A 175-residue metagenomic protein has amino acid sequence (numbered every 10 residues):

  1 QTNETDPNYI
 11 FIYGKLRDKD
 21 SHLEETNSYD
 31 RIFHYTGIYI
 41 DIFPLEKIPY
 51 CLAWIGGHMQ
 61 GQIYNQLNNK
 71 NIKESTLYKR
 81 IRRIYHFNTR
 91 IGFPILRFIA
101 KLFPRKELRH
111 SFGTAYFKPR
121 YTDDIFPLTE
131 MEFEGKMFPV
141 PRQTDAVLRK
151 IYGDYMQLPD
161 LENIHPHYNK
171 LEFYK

Functional and structural regions predicted by a protein language model:
Q1-Y50, I81-R82, R90-G153, L158-K175: Conserved catalytic core of two-metal-ion nucleotidyltransferases
C51-I55: Short acidic, Gly/Pro-enriched loop/turn segments at secondary-structure junctions
G56-R105: Extended, charge-rich helix/loop segments that form flexible, surface "patches" used to engage negatively charged
